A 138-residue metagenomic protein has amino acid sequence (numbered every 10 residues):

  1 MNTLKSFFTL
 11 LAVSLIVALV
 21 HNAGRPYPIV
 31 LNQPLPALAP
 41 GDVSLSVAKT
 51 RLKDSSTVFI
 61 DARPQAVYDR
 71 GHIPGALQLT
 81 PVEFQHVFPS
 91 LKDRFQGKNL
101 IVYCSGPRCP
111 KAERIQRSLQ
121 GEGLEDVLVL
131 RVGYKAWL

Functional and structural regions predicted by a protein language model:
M1-R70: Flexible, polar/low-complexity N-terminal or interdomain linker segments that lie immediately upstream of folded
L38, P74, Y103-P107: Second-shell loop/turn segments in exported
A48-L52, Q85-Q96: Short amphipathic alpha-helix with an adjacent loop that forms part of the alpha/beta core around
T57, A76, V127: Short, conserved active-site loop motifs that form the nucleotide-linked donor/cofactor pocket
H72-P74, G123: Short, structured coil segments at secondary-structure junctions
L79-T80: Short acidic-hydrophobic, aromatic-tinged amphipathic segments that line or gate anion-handling sites
K92-W137: Catalytic cysteine-centered active loop of the rhodanese-like fold, especially the PTP/DSP P-loop
